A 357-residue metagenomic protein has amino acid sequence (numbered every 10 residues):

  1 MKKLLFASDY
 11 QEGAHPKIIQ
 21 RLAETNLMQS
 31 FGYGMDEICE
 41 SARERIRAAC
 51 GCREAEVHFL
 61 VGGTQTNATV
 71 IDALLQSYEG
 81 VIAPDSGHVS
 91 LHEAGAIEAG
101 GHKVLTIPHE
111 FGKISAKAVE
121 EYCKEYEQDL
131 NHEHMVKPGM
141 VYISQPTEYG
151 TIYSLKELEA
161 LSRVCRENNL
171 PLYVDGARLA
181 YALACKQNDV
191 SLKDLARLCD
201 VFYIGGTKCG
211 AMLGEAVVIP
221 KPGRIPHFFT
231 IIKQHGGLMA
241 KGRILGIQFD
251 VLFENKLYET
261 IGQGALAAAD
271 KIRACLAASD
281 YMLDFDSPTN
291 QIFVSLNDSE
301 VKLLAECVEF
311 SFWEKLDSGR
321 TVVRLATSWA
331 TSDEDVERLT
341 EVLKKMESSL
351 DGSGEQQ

Functional and structural regions predicted by a protein language model:
H15-G63, D85-S86, S90, A96 (+1 more regions): Conserved N-terminal alpha-helix of the aminotransferase class I/II PLP-enzyme fold
A73-L91, E120: Conserved PLP-anchoring active-site segment centered on the Schiff-base-forming lysine
Q76-Y78, D270-K271, C275-D351, Q357: Conserved C-terminal alpha-helix-loop-beta "cap" of PLP-dependent enzymes that closes/shapes the active-site mouth
G101-G139, I143-P146, Y153-A160: PLP-dependent aminotransferase-class I/II
V104-L105, L172-V174, L283, F310: Hydrophobic beta-strand scaffold residues
F111, K137-P138, S144, I152 (+2 more regions): Active-site C-terminal subdomain of aminotransferase-like
Y153-C185: Catalytic PLP-binding core of fold-type I/II PLP enzymes
